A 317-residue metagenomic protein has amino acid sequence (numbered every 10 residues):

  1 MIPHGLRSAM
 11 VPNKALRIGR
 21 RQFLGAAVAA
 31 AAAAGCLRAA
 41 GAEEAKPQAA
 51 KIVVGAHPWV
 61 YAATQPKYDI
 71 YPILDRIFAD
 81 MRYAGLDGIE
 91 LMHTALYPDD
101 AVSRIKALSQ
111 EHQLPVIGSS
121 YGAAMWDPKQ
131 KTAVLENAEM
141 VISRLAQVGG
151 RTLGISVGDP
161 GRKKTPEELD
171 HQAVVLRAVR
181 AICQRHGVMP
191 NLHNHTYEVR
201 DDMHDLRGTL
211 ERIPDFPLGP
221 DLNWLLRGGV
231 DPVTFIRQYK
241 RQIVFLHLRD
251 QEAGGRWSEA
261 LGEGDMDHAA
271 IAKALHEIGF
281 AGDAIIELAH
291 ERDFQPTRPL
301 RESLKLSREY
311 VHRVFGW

Functional and structural regions predicted by a protein language model:
L6-Q147, Q184, V188, R241 (+1 more regions): N-terminal pre-domain/capping segments
A56-V60, L91-T94, G118-A123, I155-V157 (+4 more regions): A cross-domain feature marking catalytic cores of carbohydrate-active enzymes and several ubiquitous metabolic/repair
A63, Y68-D69, M92-V102, A124-V134 (+6 more regions): Acidic-and-aromatic substrate-binding clefts and catalytic sites of carbohydrate-active enzymes
P72-I73, V134-E139, E168-L176, H204 (+2 more regions): Charged helix-capping and loop-helix junction motifs
L86, G150, I243, F280-A281: A structural motif
G88-I89, A178-D265, A272: Acidic/histidine-rich catalytic cores of soluble enzymes
Q147-P166, M189-H195: Active-site groove signature of glycoside hydrolases
I285-P296, L300-E302: A short, acidic, flexible beta-alpha connecting loop/helix-capping segment that sits on the rim of active
